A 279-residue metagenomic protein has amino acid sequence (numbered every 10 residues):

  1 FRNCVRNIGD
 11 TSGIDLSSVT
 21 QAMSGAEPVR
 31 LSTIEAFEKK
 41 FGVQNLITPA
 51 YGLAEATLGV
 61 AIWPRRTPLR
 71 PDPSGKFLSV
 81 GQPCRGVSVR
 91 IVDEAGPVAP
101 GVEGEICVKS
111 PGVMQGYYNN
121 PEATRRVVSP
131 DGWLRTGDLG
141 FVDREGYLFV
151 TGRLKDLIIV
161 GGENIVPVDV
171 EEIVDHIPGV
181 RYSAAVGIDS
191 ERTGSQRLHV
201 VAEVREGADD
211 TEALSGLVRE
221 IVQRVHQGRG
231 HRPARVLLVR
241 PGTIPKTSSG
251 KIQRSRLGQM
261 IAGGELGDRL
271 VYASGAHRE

Functional and structural regions predicted by a protein language model:
V5-G75, S88, A95-G96: Gly/Ser/Thr-rich phosphate-binding loop
S24-G25, V92-E94, V108-K109, S129-P130 (+2 more regions): Thr-Gly-centered strand-to-loop micro-motif
D72-F77, V113-G137, L154-K155, E171: Conserved ANL (AMP-binding/adenylate-forming) active-site segment centered on the GW(Y/F)…HTG consensus within
S79-G86, G96-V127, E163-I165: Conserved ATP/PPi-binding loop(s) of AMP-dependent carboxylate-activating enzymes
P97, I106, V142, L148-V150 (+1 more regions): Hydrophobic "anchor" residues
S110, Q115-G116, L139-R229: AMP-binding/adenylate-forming catalytic core of the ANL superfamily
I158, A184-D189, H199-V200, V222-R278: Conserved C-terminal "lid"/linker of ANL adenylate-forming enzymes
